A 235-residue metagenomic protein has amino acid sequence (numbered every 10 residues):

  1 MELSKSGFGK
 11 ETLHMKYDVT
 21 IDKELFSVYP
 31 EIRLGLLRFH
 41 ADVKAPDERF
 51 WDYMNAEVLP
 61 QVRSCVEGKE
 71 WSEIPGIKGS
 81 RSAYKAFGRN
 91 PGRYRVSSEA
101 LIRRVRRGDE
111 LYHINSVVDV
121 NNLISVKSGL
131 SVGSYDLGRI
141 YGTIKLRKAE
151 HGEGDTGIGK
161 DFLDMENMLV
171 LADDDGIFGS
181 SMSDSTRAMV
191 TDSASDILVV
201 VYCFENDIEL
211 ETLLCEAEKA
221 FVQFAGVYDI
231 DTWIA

Functional and structural regions predicted by a protein language model:
K5-A235: Charge-biased, low-complexity intrinsically disordered regions
